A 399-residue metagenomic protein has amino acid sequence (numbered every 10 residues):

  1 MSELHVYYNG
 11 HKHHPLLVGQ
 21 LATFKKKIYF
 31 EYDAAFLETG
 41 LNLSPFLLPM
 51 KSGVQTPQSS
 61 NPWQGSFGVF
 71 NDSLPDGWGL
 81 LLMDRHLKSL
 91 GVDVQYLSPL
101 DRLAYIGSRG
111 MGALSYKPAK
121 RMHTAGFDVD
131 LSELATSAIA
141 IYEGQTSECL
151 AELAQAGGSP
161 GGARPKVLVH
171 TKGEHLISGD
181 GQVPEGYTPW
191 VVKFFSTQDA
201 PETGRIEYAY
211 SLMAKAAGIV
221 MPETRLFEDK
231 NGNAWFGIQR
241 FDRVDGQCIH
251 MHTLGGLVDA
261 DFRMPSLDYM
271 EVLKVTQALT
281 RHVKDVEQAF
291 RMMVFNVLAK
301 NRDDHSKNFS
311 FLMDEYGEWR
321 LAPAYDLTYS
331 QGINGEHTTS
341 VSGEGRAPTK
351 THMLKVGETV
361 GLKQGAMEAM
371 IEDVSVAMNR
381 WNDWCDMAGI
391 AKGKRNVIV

Functional and structural regions predicted by a protein language model:
M1-S306, S310-V399: Phosphate/dinucleotide-binding and metal-coordinating scaffold of catalytic cores in nucleotide-dependent enzymes
